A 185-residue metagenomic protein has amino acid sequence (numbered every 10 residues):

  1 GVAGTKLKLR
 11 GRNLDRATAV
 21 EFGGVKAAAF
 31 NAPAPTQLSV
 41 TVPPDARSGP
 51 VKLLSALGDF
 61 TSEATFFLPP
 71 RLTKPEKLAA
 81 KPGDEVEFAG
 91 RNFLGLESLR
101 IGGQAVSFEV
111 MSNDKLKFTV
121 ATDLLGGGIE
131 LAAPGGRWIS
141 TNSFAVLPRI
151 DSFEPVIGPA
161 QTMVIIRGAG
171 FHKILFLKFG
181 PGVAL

Functional and structural regions predicted by a protein language model:
G1-A27, S48-P50, L57-S98, V106 (+3 more regions): Beta-strand/beta-sandwich contexts
F30-T36, E109-S112: Short proline/glycine- and polar residue-rich coil/turn motifs
T36-V40, D114-F118: Short strand-edge motifs at loop-to-beta-strand transitions and within beta-strands of extracellular beta-rich domains
V42-S48, V120-G126: Surface-exposed, short loops/turns at beta-strand junctions within beta-sandwich domains
P43, K77, A121, P155 (+1 more regions): Residue-level recognition of the GNAT/N-acetyltransferase active site
